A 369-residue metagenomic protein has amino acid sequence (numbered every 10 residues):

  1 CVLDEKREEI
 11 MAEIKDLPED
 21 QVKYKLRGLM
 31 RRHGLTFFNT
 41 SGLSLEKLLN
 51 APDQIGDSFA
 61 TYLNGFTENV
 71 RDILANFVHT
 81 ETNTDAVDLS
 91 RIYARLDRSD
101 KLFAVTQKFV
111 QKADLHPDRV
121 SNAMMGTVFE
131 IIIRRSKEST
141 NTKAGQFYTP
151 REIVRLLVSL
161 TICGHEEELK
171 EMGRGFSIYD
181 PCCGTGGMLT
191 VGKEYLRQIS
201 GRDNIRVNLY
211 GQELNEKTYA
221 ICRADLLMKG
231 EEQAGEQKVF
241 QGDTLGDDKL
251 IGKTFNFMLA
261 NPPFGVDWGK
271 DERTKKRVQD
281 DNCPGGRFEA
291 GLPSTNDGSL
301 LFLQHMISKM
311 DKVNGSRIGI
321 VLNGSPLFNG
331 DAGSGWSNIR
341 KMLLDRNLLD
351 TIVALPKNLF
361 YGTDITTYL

Functional and structural regions predicted by a protein language model:
C1-H165, A234, K238-T244, K249 (+2 more regions): Non-catalytic, mostly N-terminal accessory regions of nucleic-acid modification and defense proteins
A104, K143-F147, E171, G211 (+1 more regions): Alpha-helix N-cap/helix-initiation motif
V120, T149, L214, S294-G298 (+1 more regions): Catalytic cores of large soluble enzymes that bind and process phosphate-bearing ligands
F147-A260, G265-R277, G286, L322-S325 (+2 more regions): Conserved S-adenosyl-L-methionine
L157, R223, G291-Y368: Conserved Class I SAM-dependent methyltransferase catalytic core
L250, V278-Q279, P293-N296: Catalytic core segments in nucleotide and nucleic-acid processing enzymes
G252-N256, D364-L369: Short, surface-exposed amphipathic charged segments that create phosphate/polyanion-binding patches used for binding
N282-A290: A short, charged helix-loop
